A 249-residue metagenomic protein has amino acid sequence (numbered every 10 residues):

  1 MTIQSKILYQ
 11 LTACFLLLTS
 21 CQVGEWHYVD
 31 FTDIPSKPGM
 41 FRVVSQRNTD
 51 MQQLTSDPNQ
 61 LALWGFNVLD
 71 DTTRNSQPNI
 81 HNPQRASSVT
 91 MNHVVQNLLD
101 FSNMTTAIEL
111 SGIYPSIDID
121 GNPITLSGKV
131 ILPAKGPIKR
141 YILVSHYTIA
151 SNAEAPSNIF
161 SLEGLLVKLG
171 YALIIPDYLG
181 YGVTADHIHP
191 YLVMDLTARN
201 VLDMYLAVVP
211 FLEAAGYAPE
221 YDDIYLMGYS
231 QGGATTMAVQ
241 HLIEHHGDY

Functional and structural regions predicted by a protein language model:
T2-L11: Bacterial N-terminal signal peptides that target proteins for export
L18-S20: C-terminal motif of bacterial Sec signal peptides marking the signal peptidase cleavage site
V23-P137: Catalytic-loop region of hydrolases
I119-S127, I131-L169: Short, surface-exposed "cap/lid" segments of acyl-processing enzymes
I149-S151, L173, A207: Serine-hydrolase catalytic-loop signature spanning alpha/beta hydrolases and amidase-signature enzymes
E163-V183: Conserved alpha/beta-hydrolase
Y191-A214: Alpha/beta-hydrolase active-site loop
A207-A215, E220-Y249: Primarily recognizes the serine-hydrolase "nucleophile elbow" in alpha/beta-hydrolase and SGNH/GDSL folds
